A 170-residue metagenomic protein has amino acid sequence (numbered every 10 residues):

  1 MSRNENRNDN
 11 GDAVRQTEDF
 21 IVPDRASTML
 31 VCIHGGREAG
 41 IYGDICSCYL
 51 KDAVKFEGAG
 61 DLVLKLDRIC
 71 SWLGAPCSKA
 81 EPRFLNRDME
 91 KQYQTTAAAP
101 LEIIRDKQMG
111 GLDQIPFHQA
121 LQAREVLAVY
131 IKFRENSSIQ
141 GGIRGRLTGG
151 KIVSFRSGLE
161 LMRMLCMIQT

Functional and structural regions predicted by a protein language model:
M1-V31, G35-A39, L66-S137, I168-T170: Intrinsic disorder/low-complexity detector
R25, C48-L50, A123, T148-G149: Short strand-coil-strand connectors
S27, H34, E38-V63: N-terminal interaction modules that seed assembly of large macromolecular complexes
L50-E57, D61-S71, S138-T170: Mixed-charge, glycine-accented linear interaction segment located at domain edges/termini
